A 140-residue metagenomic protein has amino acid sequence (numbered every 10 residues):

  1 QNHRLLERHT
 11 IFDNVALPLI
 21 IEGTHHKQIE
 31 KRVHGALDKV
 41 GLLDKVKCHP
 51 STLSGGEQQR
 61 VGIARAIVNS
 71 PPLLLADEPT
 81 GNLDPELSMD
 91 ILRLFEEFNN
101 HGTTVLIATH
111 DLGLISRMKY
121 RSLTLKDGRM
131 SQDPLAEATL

Functional and structural regions predicted by a protein language model:
H9-A16: Short coil-to-helix segment of the ABC ATPase nucleotide-binding domain corresponding to the Q-loop/switch region
Q28-V40: ABC nucleotide-binding domain "signature" region
H49-L53, E57-Q59: Conserved ABC ATPase signature
I63: Hydrophobic anchor residue at the start of the ABC signature
V68-P72: A short, proline-enriched helix->beta-strand linker immediately N-terminal to the Walker B motif in ABC-type P-loop
L74-D77: Catalytic Walker B motif of ABC-type/P-loop ATPase nucleotide-binding domains
P85-L87: Helix N-cap at the start of a conserved alpha-helix in ABC-type nucleotide-binding domains
